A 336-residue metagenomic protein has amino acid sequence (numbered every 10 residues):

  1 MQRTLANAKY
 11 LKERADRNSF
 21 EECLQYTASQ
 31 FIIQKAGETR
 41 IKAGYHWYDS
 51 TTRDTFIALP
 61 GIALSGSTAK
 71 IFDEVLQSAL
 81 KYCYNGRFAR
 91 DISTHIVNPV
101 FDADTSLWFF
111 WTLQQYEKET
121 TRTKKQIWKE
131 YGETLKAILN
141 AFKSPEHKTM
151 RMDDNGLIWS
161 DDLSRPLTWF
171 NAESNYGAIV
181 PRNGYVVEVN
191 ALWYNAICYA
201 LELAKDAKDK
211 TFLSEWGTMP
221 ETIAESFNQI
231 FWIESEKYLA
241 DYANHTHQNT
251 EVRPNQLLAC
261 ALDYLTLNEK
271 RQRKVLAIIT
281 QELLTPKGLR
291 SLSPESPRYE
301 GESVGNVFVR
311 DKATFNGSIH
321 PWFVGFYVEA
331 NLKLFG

Functional and structural regions predicted by a protein language model:
M1-G336: Acidic, mature catalytic/reactive cores of soluble proteins
